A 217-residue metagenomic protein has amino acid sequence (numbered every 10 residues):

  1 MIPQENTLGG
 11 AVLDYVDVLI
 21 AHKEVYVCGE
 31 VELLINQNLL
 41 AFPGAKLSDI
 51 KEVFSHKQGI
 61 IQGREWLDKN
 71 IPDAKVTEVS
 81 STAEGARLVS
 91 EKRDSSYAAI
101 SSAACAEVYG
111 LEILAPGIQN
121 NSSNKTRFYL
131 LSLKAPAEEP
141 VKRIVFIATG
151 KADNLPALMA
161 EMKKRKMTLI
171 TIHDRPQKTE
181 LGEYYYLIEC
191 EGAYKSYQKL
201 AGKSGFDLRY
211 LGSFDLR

Functional and structural regions predicted by a protein language model:
M1-R217: Domain-level signature for soluble enzymes in the chorismate/prephenate branch of the shikimate pathway
